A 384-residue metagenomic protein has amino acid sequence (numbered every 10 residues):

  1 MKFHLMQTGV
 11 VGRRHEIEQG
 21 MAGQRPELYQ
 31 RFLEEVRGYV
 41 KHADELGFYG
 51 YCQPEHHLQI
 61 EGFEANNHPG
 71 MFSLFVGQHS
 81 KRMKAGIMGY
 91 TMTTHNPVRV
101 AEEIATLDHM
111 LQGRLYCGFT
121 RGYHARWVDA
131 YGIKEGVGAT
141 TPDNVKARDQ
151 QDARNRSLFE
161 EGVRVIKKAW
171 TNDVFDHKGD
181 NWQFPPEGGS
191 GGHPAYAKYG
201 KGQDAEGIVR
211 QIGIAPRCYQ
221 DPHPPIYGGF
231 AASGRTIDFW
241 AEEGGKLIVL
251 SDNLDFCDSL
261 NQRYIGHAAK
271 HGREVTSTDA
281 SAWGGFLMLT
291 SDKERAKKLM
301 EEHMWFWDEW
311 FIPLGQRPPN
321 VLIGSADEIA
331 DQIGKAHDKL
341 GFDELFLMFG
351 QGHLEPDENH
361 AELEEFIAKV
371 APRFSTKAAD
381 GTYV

Functional and structural regions predicted by a protein language model:
M1-E27, W127-D129, G136, I208-H223 (+1 more regions): N-terminal small/glycine-rich loop or linker at the start of catalytic domains across soluble metabolic enzymes
M1-M83, H223-P224, V384: N-terminal beta1-alpha1-beta2 module of alpha/beta enzyme domains
F3-Q7, Y51-Q53, A85-I87, L115-F119 (+4 more regions): Hydrophobic faces of well-ordered beta-strands that scaffold small-molecule active sites in alpha/beta enzyme cores
Q19-L33, Y90-V98, P222-A232, M288 (+1 more regions): Active-site mouth loops of central-metabolism enzymes
D44-E45, L74-K81, I104, D108-R114 (+3 more regions): Acidic (Asp/Glu)-rich catalytic clusters
E55, V76, L107, I166 (+5 more regions): Conserved, mostly hydrophobic/aromatic
R99-E243: Internal, glycine-rich beta/alpha segment that forms the wall or movable "lid" of small-molecule/cofactor binding
G234-A241, D258-Y264, R273-F306: Aromatic-lined glycan-binding groove of carbohydrate-active enzymes
